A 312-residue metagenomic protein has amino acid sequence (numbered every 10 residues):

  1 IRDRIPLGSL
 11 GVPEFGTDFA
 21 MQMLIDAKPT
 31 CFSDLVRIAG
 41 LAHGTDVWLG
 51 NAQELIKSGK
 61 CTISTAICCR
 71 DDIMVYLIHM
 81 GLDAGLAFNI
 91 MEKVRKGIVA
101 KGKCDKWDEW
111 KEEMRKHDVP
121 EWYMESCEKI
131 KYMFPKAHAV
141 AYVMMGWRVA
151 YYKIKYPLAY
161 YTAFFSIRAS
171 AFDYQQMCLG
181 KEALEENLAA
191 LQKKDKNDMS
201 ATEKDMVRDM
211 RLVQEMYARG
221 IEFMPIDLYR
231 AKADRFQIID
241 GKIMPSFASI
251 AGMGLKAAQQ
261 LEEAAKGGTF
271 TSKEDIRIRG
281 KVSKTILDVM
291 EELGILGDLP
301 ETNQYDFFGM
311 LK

Functional and structural regions predicted by a protein language model:
I1-K312: Noncatalytic, beta-rich nucleic-acid-contacting surfaces in large DNA/RNA-processing enzymes
